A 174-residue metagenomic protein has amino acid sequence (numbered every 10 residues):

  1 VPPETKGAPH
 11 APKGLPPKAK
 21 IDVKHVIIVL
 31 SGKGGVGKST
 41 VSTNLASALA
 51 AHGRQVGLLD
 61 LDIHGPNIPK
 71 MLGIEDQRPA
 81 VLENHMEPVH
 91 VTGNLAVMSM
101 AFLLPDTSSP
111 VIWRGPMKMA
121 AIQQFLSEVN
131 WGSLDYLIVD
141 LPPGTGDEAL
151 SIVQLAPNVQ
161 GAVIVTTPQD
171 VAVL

Functional and structural regions predicted by a protein language model:
V1-V36, Q77: Extreme N-terminal, non-catalytic leader segments that precede Walker-type/kinase nucleotide-binding cores
K20, G65, G115-Q123, G146-A149 (+1 more regions): Amphipathic alpha-helical transducer elements in NTP-driven molecular machines
H25-I63: Walker A/P-loop phosphate-binding motif and the immediately C-terminal alpha-helix
G34, L61-H64, F102-L103, P143-G144 (+1 more regions): Short, ordered loop/turn segments at secondary-structure junctions
V36-N44, P66-P69, G144-A149, A172-L174: Short glycine/serine/threonine-rich phosphate/pyrophosphate-binding segments that cradle anionic phosphate groups
S47, A51, S127, Q154: Short, well-ordered alpha-helices that flank and scaffold nucleotide-derived cofactor binding pockets
Q55-S108, I112, M119-A121, L126: Phosphate-binding loop that captures ATP/GTP phosphates
W131, D135-L174: Conserved catalytic-core segment of NTP-binding enzymes
